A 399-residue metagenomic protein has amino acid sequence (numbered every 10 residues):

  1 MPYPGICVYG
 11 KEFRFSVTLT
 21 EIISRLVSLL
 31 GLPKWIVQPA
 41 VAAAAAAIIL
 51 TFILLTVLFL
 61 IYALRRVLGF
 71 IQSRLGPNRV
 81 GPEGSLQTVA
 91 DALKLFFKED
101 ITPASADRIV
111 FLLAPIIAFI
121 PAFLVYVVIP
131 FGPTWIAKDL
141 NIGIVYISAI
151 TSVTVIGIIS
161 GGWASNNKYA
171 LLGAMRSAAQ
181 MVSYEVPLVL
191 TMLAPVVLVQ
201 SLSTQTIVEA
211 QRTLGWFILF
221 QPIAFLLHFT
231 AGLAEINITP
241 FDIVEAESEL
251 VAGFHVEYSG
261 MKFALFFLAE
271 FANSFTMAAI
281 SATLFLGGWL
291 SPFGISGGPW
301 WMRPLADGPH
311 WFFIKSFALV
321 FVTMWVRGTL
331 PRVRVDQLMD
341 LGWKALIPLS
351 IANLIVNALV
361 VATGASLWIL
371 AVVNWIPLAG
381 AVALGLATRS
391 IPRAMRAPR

Functional and structural regions predicted by a protein language model:
M1-Y3: Intrinsically disordered, low-complexity segments enriched in serine/proline and basic residues
G10-R399: Selective transmembrane helix interface/packing segments
